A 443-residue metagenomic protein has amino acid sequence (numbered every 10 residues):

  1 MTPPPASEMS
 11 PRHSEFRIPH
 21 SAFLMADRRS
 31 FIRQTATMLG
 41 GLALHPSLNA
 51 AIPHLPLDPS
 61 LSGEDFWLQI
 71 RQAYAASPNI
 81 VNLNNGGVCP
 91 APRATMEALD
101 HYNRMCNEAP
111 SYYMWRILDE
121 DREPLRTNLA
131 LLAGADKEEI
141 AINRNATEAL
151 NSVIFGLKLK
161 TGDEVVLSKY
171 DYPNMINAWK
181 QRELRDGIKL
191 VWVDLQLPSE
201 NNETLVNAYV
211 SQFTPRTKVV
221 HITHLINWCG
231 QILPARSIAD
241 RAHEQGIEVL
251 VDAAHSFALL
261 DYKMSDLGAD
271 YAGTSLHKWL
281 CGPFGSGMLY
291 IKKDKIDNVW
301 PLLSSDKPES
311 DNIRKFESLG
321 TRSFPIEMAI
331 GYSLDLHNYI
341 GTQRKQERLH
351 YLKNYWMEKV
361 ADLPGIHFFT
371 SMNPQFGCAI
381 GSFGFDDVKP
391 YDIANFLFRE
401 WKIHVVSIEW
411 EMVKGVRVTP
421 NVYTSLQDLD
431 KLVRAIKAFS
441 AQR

Functional and structural regions predicted by a protein language model:
M1-A26, P124: N-terminal secretory signal peptides
S30-R443: Pyridoxal 5′-phosphate
